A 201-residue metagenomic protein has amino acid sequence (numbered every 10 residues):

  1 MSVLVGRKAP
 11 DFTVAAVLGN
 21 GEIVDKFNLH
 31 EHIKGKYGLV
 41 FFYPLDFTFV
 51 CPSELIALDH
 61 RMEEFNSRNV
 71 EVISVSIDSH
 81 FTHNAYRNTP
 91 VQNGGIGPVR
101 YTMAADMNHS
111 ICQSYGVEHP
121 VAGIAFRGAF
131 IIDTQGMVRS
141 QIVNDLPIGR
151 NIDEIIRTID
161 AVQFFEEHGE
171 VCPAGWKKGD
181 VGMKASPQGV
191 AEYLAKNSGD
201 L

Functional and structural regions predicted by a protein language model:
M1-L201: Chalcogenol-based redox active-site neighborhoods
